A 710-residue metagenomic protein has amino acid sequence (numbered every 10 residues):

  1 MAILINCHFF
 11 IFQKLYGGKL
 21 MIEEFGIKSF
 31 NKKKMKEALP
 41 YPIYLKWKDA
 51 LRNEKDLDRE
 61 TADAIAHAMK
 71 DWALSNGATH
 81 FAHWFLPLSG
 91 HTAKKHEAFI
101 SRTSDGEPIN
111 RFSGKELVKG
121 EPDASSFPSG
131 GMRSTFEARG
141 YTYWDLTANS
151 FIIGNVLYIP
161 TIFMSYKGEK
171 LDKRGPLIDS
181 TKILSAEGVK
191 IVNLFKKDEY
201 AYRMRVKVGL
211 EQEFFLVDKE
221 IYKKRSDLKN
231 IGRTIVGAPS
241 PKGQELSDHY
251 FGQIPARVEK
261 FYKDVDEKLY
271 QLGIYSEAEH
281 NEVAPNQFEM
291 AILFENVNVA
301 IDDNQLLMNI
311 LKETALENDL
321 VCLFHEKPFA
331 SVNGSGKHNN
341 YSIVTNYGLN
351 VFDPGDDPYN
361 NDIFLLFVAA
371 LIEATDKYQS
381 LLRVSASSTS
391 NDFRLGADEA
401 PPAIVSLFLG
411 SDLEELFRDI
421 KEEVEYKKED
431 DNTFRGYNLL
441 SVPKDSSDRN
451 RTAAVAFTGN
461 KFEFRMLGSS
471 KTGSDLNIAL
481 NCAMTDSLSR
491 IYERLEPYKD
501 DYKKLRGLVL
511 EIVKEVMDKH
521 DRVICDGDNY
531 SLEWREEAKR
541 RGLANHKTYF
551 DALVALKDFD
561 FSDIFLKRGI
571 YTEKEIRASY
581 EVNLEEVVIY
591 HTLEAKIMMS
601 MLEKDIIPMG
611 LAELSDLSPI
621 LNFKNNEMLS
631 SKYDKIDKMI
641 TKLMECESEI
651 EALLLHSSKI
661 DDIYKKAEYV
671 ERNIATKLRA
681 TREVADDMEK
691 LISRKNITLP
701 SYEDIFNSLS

Functional and structural regions predicted by a protein language model:
M1-F9, K14: N-terminal amphipathic/hydrophobic targeting modules at extreme N-termini, encompassing cleavable Sec/SRP-type signal
Y16-K19, G131, A138-G140: Gram-negative host-targeted secretion-system effectors, predominantly Type III and Type IV, recognized via long
F25-F136: Active-site core of metal-dependent hydrolases
T61-I65, F85-P87, K115-E116, F163 (+4 more regions): Active-site-proximal loop/turn and secondary-structure-junction residues that shape catalytic pockets, frequently
A78, A82-L86, I301-E317, I343 (+3 more regions): Hydrophobic/aromatic-rich, well-ordered segments within soluble, folded domains that form packed cores
G90-G106, S125, R225, G232-T234 (+4 more regions): Short linear, low-complexity motifs centered on an aromatic residue
E137-F324, N333-G336, I343-N583: Glycine-rich, acidic/polar active-site loops that bind/position phosphate-bearing ligands
V516-S710: C-terminal amphipathic alpha-helical interaction region
